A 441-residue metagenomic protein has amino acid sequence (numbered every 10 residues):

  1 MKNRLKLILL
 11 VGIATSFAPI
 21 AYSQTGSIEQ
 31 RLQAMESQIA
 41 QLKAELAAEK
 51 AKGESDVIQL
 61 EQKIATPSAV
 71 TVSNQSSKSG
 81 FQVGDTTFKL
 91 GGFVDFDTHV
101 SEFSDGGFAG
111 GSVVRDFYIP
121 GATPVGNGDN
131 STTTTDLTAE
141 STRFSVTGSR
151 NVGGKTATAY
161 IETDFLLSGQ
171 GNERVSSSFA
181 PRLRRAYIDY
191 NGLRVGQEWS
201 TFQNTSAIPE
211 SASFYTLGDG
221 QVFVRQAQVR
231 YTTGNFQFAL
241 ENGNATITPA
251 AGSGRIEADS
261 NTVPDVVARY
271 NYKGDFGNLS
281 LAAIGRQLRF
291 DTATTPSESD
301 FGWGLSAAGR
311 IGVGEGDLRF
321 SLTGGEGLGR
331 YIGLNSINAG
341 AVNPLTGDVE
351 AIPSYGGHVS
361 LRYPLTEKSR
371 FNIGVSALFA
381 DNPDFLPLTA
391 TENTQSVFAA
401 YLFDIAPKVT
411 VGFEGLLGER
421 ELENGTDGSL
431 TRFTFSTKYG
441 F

Functional and structural regions predicted by a protein language model:
K2-Y22: Gram-negative bacterial Sec-dependent N-terminal signal peptides
Y22-A109: N-terminal periplasmic/intermembrane-space "pro-region" immediately following the signal or transit peptide
S76-D116, P120-I247, S260-K273, N278 (+3 more regions): Outer membrane beta-barrel
G80, D129-T134, S176, L217-D219 (+8 more regions): Outer-membrane beta-barrel proteins
S101, N151, L166-G171, S200-N204 (+7 more regions): Sequence/structural signature of outer-membrane beta-barrel proteins
A139, P181, V224, T262-D265 (+5 more regions): Membrane-spanning beta-strands of outer-membrane beta-barrel proteins
G274-T391, Q395: Detector for outer-membrane/organellar transmembrane beta-barrel domains, recognizing the amphipathic beta-strand
F403-I405, G428-F441: Outer-membrane beta-barrel "beta-signal"
